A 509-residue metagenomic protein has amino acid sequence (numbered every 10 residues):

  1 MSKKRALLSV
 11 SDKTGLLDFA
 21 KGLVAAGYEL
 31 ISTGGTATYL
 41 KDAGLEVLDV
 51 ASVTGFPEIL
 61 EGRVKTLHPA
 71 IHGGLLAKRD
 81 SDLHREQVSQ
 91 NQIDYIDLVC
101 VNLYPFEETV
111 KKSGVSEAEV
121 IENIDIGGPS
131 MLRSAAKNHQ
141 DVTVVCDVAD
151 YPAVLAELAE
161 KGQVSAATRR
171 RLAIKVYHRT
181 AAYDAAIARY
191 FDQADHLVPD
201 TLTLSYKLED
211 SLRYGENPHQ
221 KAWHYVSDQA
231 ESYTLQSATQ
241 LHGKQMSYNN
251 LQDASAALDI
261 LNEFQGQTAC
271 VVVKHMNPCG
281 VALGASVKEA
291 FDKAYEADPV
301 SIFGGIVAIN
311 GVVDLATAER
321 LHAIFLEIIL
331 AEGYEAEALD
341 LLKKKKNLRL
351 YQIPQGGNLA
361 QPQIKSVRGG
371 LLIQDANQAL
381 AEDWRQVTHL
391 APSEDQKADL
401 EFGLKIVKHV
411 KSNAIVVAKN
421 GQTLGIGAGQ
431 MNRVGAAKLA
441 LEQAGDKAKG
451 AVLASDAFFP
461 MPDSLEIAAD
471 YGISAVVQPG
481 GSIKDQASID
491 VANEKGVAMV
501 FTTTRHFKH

Functional and structural regions predicted by a protein language model:
M1-V53: N-terminal glycine-/serine-/threonine-rich phosphate-binding loop
S2-L8, V101, Y183-A185, F191-H509: ATP-dependent carboxylate/acyl-activation modules
L30, V47, V142-V144, R349-L350 (+1 more regions): Hydrophobic beta-strand scaffold residues
G35-F106: Glycine-rich nucleotide/cofactor/substrate-binding loop typically near the N-terminus or early in the first domain
T36-Y39, T54-L60, F106-E108, S130-R133 (+6 more regions): Short gly/pro/ser/thr-enriched loop/turn and capping motifs at secondary-structure boundaries
R79-I126, S134, W384-E394: Active-site/ligand-binding-proximal alpha/beta "capping" segment
L103, E107-V110, I124-I126, L132-L158 (+1 more regions): N-terminal glycine-/lysine-enriched basic segments
V148-A149, A153-L202, I324: Non-catalytic interaction/clamp surfaces of large macromolecular machines
